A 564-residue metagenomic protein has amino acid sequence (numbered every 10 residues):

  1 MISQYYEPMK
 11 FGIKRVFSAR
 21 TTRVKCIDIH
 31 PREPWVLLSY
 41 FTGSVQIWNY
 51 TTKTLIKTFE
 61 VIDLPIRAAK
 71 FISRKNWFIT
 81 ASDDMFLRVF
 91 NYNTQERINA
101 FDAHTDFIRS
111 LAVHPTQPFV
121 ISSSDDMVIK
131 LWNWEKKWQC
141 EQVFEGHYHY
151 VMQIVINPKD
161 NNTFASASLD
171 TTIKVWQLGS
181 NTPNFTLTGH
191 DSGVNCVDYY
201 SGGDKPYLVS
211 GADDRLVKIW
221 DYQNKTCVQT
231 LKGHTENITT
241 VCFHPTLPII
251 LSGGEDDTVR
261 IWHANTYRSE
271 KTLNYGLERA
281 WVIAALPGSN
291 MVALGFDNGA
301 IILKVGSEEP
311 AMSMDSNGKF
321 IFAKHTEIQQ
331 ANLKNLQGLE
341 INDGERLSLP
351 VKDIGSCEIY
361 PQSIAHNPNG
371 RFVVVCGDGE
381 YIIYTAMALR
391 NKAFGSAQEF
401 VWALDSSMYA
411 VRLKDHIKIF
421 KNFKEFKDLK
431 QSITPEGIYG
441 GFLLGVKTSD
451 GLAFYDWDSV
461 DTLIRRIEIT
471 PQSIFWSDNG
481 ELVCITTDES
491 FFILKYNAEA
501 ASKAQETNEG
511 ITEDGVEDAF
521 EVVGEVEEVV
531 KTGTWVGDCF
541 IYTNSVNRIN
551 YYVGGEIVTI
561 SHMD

Functional and structural regions predicted by a protein language model:
M1-Q46, A284-D353: Intrinsically disordered, low-complexity acidic/Ser/Thr/Pro-rich linker and tail segments in large eukaryotic scaffolds
F17-V24, E60-I66, D102-I108, F144-V151 (+6 more regions): WD40/WD-repeat beta-propeller blade N-cap
R23, R32, L55, P65 (+21 more regions): WD40/WD-repeat beta-propeller blade-loop signature
I27, V45-W48, A69, L87-F90 (+14 more regions): WD40-repeat beta-propellers
D28-E33, A69-N76, A112-P118, K136 (+13 more regions): Loop/turn segments within WD40 beta-propeller blades
S39-T42, A81-D84, T116, S122-D126 (+6 more regions): Conserved strand-to-loop turn within each blade of WD40 beta-propeller repeats
I66, R279-V282, E309-A311, D315-N317 (+6 more regions): Repeated scaffold domains used in trafficking and secretory/extracellular systems, primarily beta-propellers
